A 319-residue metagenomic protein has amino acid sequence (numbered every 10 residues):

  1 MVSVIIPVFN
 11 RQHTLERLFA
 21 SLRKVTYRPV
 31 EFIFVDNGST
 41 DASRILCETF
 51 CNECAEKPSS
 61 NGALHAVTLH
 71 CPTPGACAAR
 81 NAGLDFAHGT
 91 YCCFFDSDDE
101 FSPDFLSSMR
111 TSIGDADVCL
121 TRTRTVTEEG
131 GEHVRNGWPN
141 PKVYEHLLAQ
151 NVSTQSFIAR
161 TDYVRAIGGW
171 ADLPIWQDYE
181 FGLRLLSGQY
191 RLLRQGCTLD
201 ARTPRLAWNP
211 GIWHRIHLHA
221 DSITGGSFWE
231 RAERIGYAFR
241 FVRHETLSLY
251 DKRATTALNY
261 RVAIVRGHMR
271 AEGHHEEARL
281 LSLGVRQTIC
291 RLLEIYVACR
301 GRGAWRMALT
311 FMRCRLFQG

Functional and structural regions predicted by a protein language model:
A20-P29: Short, acidic, metal-binding catalytic loop of nucleotide-sugar glycosyltransferases
S21, D36-L46, D96, S102: A conserved acidic beta->alpha catalytic loop
A63-H65, T73, F105-Y163, I167 (+3 more regions): Flexible acidic/His/Gly-enriched loops in nucleotide-sugar-dependent glycosyltransferase catalytic domains
C71-A87: Glycine-rich, basic loop-to-helix element that forms the pyrophosphate-binding segment of sugar-nucleotide handling
C92: Short aromatic/hydrophobic "clamp" motif used to bind/position activated sugar donors
P141-R234: Conserved nucleotide-sugar donor-binding catalytic segment
P210-A220, G225-R253, H275-R286: Catalytic core of nucleotide-sugar-dependent glycosyltransferases
R266-G319: Membrane-interface aromatic/basic loop that binds lipid-linked glycans or pyrophosphate carriers, typified by
